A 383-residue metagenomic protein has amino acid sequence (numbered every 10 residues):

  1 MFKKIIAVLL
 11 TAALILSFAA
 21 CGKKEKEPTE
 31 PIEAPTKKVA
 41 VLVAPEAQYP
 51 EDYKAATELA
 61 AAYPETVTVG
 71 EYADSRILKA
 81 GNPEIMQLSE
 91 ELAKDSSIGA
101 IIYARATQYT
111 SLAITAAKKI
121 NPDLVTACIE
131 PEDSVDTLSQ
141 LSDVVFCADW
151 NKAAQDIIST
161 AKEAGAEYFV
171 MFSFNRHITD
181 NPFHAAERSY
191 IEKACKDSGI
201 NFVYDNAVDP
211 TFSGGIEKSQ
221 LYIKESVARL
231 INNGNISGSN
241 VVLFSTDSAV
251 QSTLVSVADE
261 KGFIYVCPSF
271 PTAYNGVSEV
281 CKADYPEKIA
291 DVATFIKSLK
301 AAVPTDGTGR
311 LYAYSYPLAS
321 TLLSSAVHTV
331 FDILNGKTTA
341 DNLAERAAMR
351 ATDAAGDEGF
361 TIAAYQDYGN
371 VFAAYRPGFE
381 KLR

Functional and structural regions predicted by a protein language model:
S17-A20: C-terminal motif of bacterial Sec signal peptides marking the signal peptidase cleavage site
E33-L59, Y63, T68-Q87, I102-Q108 (+1 more regions): Extracytoplasmic "Venus flytrap"
V39-V43, S96-T107, L124-I129, V170-F172 (+3 more regions): Periplasmic-binding protein-like
A56, W150-D205, V330, A344-D353: An alpha-beta-alpha
G81-G99, T115-A116, K218-S239: Short, well-structured alpha-helical segments in soluble
A117-W150: Flexible loop/hinge segments that line or gate small-molecule binding clefts
V144-M171, A186, F295-V303, P317-N335: Hydrophobic alpha-helical segments within soluble ligand-binding/sensing domains
D291-R383: Hinge/cleft segment of the Venus flytrap/periplasmic-binding protein
